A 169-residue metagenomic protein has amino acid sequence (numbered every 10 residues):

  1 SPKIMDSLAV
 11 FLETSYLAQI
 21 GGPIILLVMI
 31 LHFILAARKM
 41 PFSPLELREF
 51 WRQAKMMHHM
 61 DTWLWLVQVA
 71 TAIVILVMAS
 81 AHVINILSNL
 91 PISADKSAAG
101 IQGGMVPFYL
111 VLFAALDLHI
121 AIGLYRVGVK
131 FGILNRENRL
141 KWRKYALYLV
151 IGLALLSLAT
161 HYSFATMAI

Functional and structural regions predicted by a protein language model:
S1-I169: Membrane-embedded alpha-helical bundles that constitute the cytochrome b-like, heme-associated redox core of multi-pass
